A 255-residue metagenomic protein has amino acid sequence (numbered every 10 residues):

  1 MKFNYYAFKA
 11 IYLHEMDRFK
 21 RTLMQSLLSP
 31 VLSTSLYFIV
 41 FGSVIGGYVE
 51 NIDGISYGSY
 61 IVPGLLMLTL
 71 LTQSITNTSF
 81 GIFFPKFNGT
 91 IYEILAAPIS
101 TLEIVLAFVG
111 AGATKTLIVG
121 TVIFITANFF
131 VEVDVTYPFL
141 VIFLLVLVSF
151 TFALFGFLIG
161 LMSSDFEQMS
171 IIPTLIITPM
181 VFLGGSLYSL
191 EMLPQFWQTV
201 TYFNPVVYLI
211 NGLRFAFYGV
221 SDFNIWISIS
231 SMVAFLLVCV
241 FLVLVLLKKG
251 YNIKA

Functional and structural regions predicted by a protein language model:
M1-P138, F143-A255: Hydrophobic transmembrane alpha-helices and immediately adjacent juxtamembrane helices of multi-pass inner-membrane
